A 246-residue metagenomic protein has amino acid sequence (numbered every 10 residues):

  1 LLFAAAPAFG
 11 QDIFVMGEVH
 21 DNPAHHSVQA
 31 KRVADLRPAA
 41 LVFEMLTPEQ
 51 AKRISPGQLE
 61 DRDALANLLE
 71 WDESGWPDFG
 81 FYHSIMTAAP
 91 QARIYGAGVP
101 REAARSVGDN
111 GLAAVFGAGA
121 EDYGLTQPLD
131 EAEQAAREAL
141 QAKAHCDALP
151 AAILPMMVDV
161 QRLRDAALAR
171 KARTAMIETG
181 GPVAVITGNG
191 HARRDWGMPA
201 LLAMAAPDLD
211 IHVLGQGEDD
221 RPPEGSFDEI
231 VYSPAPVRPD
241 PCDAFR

Functional and structural regions predicted by a protein language model:
F9-R37: Zymogen propeptides
D12-F14, A39, G181-T187: Generic beta-sheet signal
V19-N22, L46-Q50, P100-A104, N189-R193 (+1 more regions): Solvent-exposed loop/turn segments at secondary-structure junctions within structured extracellular/periplasmic domains
V28, P48-S55: Membrane-embedded segments
A40-L46, H212-Q216: Short internal beta-strands
I54-A175: A substrate-binding/cap region within the structured catalytic cores of diverse enzymes
A167-M176, A184, H191-R246: C-terminal regions of proteins
